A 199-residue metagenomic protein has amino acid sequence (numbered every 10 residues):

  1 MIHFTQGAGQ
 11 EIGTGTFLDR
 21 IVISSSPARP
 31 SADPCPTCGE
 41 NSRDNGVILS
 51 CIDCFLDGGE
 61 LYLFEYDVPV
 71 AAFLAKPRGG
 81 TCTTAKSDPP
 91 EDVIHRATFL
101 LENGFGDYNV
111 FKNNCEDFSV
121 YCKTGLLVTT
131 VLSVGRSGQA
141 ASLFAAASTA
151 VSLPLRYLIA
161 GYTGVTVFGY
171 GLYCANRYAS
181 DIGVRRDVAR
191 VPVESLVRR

Functional and structural regions predicted by a protein language model:
M1-R199: Cysteine-nucleophile amide-bond enzymes
